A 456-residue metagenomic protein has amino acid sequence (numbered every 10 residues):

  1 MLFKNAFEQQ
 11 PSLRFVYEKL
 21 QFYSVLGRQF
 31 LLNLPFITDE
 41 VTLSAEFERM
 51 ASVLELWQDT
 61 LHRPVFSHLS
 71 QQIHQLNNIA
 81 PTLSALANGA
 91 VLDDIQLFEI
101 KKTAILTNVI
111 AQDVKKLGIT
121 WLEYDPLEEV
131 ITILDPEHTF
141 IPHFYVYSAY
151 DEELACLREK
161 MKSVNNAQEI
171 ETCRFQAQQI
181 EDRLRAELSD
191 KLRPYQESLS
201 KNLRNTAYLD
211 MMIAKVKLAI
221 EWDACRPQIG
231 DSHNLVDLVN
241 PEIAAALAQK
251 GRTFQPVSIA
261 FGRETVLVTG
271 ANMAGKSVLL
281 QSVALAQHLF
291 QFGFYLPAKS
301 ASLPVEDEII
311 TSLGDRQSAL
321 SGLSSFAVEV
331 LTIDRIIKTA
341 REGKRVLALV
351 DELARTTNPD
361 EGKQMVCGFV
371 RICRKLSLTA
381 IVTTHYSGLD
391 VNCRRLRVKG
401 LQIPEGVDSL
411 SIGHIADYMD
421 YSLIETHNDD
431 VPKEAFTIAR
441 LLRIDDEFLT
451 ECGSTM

Functional and structural regions predicted by a protein language model:
M1-Y150: Conserved amphipathic alpha-helical "coupling/scaffold" segments that transmit conformational changes between domains
F47, A51-Q58, A80-A87, A104-K115 (+8 more regions): A structural signal for well-ordered alpha-helices, especially hydrophobic packing surfaces of coiled-coils
H62, L188-R193, V266-G270: Glycine- and acidic
N78, T82, E187-L188, E352 (+1 more regions): A general alpha-helix detector
D93-I100, I220-Q228, L449-S454: Conserved C-terminal helix/linker of AAA+ ATPases
L127-D210: Extended, charged alpha-helical coiled-coil/arm scaffolds that mediate oligomerization and mechanical coupling in large
K201-A244: Charged, amphipathic alpha-helical linker segments immediately N-terminal to NTP-binding catalytic cores
G230-M456: ATPase nucleotide-binding head domains, primarily ABC-like/P-loop NTPase cores
